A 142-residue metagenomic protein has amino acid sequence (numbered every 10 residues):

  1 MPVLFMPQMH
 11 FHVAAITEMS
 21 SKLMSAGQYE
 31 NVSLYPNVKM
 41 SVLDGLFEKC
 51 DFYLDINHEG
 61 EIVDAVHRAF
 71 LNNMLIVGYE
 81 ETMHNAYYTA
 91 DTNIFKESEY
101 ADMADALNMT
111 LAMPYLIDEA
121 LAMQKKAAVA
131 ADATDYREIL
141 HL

Functional and structural regions predicted by a protein language model:
M1-S25: Conserved catalytic-core segment of nucleotide-activated headgroup transferases in glycan assembly
S20-V38: Nucleotide-activated donor-binding/catalytic signature segment of Leloir-type glycosyltransferases, i.e., the conserved
K39-D51, L71: Short acidic alpha-helix that forms the nucleotide-activated donor recognition element in Leloir-type transferases
D44, V63-L71, N85: Short alpha-helical segment that forms part of, or immediately flanks, the ligand-binding pocket in carbohydrate-active
E48-E61, M74: Acidic donor-binding loop of glycosyltransferase active sites
H58, M74, G78-Y88: Short glycine-rich donor-binding/catalytic loop of glycosyltransferases that coordinates the nucleotide-sugar
N85-M109: Change "using UDP/GDP/dTDP sugars" to "using nucleotide sugars
S98-A101, A112-L142: A charged, aromatic-enriched C-terminal amphipathic alpha-helix characteristic of glycosyltransferases across folds
